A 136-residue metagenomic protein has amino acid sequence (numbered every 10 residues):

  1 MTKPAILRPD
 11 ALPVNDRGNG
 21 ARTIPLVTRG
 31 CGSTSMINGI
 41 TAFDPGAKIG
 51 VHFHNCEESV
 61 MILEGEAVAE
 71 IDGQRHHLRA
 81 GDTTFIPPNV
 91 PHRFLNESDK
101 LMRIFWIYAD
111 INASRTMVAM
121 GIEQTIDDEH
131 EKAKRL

Functional and structural regions predicted by a protein language model:
M1-S35, R115, A119-L136: A short, N-terminal "cap"/entry segment at the start of jelly-roll beta-barrel domains of the cupin/DSBH fold
G39-H54: Conserved short histidine dyad/triad with adjacent acidic residue
T41, E66, Q74-H76: Well-ordered beta-strand scaffold positions
T41, F85, K100-R115: A short hydrophobic beta-strand segment most commonly corresponding to one strand of the jelly-roll/cupin
D44-G46, G81, N89, D99: Tight coil/turn sites that cap or link beta-strands
V51, A69-E70, I86, H92-S98: Short beta-strand His + acidic residue motifs that chelate non-heme Fe in jelly-roll/DSBH and cupin folds
E57-E58, I62-A67: Glycine- and acidic-residue-biased ligand/ion/polar-headgroup-sensing regions
Q74-P88: Short acidic-glycine-tyrosine-enriched beta hairpin
